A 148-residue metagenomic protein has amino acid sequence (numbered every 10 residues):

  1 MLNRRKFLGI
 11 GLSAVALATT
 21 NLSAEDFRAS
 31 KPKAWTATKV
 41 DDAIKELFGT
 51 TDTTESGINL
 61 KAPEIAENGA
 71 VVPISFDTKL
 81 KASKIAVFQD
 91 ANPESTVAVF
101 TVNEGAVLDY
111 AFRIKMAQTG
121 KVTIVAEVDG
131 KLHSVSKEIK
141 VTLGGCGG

Functional and structural regions predicted by a protein language model:
M1-A18: N-terminal secretory signal peptides and thylakoid transit peptides that target proteins across membranes
E25-I65, T96-V99: Transition segment at domain starts
A70-I74: Structural beta-strand segments of beta-rich domains
A91-M116: An anionic, turn-rich surface loop/hairpin at beta-sheet edges that serves as a generic interaction/coordination patch
A117-K121: Extracellular Ig-like/FN3 beta-sandwich strand-entry sites
D129-V135: Short acidic/polar inter-strand loop motif in beta-rich domains
E138-G144: Short beta-strand edge segments in extracellular beta-sheet folds
